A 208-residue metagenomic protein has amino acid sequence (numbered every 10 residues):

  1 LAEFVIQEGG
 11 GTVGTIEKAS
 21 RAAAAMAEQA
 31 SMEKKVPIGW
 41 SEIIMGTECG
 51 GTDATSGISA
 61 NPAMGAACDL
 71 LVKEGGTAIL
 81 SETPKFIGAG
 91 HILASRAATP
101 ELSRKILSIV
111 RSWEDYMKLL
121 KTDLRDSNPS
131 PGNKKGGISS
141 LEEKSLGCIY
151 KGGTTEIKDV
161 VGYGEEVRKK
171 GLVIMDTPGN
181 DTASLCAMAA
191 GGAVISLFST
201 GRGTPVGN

Functional and structural regions predicted by a protein language model:
L1-V36: Active-site cavity-forming subdomains of large catalytic enzyme subunits
K34-I44: Glycine-rich phosphate/diphosphate-binding loops that line cofactor/substrate pockets in enzymes
E42, T47, D53-N208: Anaerobic metallocofactor- and corrinoid-dependent redox/one-carbon enzyme cores, especially those from methanogenesis
